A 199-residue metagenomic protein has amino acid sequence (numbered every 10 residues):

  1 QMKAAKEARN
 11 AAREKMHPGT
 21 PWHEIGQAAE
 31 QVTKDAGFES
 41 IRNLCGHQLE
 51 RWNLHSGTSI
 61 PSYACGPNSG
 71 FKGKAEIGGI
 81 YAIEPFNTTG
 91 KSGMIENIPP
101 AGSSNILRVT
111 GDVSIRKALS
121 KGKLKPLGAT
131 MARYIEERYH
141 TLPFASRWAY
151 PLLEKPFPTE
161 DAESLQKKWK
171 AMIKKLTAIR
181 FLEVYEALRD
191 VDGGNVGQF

Functional and structural regions predicted by a protein language model:
Q1-F199: Active-site neighborhoods and metal-handling regions in enzymes and metal-associated proteins
